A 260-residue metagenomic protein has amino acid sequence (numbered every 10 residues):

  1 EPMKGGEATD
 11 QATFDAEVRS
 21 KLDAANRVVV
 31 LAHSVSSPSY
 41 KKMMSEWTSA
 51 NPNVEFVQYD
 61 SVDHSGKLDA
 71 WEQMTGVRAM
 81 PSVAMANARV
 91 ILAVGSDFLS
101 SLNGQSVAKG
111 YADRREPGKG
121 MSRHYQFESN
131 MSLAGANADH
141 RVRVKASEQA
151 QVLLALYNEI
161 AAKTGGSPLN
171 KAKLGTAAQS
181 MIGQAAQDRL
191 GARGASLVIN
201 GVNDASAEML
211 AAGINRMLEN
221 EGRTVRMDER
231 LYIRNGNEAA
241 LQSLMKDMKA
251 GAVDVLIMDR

Functional and structural regions predicted by a protein language model:
E1-A172, T176, S180: N-terminal export/assembly segments and adjacent metallocofactor-ligating motifs of anaerobic energy-metabolism
M3-K4, H64-L68, D228-R230, D254-R260: Short, basic, glycine/proline-bearing loop/turn elements
K21-A25, A84-N87, R189-R193, M248-A252: Flexible, charged surface loops at secondary-structure boundaries
V29-L31, I91-G95, L197-I199, D254-D259: Structural motif
S49-N53, K119-M121, Q187-G194, A250: Intrinsically disordered, low-complexity coil segments
E55-V57, R223, L256: A local structural micro-motif
Q105-V107, Y111, D247-R260: Glycine-rich phosphate-binding loop of nucleotide-binding enzymes
H140-K249: Active-site phosphate/pyrophosphate-binding segments
